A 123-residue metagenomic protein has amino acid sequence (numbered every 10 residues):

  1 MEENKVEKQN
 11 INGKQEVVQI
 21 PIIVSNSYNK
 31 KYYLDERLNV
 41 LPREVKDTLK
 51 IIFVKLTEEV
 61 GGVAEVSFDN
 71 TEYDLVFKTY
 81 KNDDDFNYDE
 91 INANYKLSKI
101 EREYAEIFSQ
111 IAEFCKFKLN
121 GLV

Functional and structural regions predicted by a protein language model:
E2-K5, L122-V123: Non-catalytic accessory regions used for complex assembly or targeting
N4-E59: Negatively charged, low-complexity tracts enriched in Asp/Glu with abundant Ser/Thr
K14, G62-V63, L122: Intrinsically disordered, low-complexity regions
L34-D47, K96-L97, R102, I111 (+1 more regions): A broad, low-amplitude sensor of folded, mature protein cores
T57-C115: Amphipathic protein-protein interaction modules
